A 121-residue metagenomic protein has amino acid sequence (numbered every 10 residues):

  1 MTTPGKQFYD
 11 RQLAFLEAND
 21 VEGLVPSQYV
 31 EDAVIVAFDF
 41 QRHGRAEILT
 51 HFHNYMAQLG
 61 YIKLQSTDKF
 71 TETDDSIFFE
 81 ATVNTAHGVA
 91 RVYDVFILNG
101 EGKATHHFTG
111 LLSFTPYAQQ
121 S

Functional and structural regions predicted by a protein language model:
M1-T2, L16, E31, T71-T73: A short alpha-helix capping/helix-coil boundary motif
T2-D20: Short, aromatic-enriched amphipathic alpha-helices that serve as compact interaction elements
Q7, R11, G23-L24, E47-H51: Alpha-helical elements of Rossmann-like donor-binding domains used by nucleotide-donor carbohydrate transfer enzymes
E17, P26, H53-A57: Alpha-helix boundary recognition
N19-D32: Short, well-ordered alpha-helical segments enriched in acidic and aromatic residues
V21-E22, R45, E101: Residues at or immediately preceding the N-termini of alpha-helices
V36, L49-S121: A beta-strand edge to alpha-helix "cap/lid" segment located at domain peripheries
D39-R42: Short histidine/acidic/glycine/proline-rich micro-motifs that form metal- and phosphate-coordinating active-site loops
